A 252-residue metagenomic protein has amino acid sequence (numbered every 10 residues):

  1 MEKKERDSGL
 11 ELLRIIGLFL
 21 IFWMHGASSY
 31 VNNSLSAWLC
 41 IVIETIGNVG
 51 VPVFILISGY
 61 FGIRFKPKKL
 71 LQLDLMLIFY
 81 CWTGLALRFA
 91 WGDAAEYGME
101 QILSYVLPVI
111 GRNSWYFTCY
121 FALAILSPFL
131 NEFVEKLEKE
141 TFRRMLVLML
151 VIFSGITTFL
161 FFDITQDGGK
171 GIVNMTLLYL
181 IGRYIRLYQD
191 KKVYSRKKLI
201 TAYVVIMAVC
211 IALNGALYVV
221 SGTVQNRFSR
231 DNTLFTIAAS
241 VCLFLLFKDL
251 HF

Functional and structural regions predicted by a protein language model:
M1-F252: Alpha-helical transmembrane segments and their immediate juxtamembrane cytosolic regions
